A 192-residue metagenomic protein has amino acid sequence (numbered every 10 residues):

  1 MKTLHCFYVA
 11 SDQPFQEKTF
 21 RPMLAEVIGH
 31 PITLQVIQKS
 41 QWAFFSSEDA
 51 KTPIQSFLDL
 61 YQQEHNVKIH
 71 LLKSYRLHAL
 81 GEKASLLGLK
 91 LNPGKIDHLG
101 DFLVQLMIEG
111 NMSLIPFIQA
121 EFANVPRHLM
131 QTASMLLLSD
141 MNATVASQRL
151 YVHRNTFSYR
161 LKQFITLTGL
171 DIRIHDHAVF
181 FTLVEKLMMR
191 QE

Functional and structural regions predicted by a protein language model:
M1-F15: Short glycine-/aliphatic-rich beta-strand segments at the starts of folded cytosolic domains
S11-G29: Short amphipathic alpha-helix segments
H30-L34: A short linear hydrophobic-aromatic micro-motif
V36-E192: Cytosolic nucleotide-utilizing catalytic cores of signal-transduction proteins
